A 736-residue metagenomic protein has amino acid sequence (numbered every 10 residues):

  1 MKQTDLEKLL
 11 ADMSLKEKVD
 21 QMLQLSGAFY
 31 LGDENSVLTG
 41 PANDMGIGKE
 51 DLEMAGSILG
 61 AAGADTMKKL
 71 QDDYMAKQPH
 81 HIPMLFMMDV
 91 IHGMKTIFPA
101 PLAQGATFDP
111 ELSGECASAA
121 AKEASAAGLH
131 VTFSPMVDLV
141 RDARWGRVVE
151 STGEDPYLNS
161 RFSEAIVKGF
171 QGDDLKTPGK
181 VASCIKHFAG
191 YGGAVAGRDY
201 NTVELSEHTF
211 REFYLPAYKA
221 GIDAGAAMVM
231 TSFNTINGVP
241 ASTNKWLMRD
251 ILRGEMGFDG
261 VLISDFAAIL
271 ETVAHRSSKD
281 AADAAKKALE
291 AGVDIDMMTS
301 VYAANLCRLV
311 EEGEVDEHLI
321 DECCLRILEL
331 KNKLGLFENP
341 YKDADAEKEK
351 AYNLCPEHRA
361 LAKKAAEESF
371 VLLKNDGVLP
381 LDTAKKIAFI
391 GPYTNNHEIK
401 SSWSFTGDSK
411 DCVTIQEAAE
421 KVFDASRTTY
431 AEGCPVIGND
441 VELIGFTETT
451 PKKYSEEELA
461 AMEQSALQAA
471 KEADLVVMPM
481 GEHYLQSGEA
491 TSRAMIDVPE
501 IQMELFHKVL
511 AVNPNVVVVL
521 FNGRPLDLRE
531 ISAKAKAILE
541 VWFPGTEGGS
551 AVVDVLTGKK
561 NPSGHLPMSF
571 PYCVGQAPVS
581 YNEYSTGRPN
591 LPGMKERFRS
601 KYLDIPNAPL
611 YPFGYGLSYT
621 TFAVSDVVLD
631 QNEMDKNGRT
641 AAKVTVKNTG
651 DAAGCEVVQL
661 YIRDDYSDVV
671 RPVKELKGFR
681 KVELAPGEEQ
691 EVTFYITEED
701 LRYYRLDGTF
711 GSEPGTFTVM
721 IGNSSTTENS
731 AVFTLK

Functional and structural regions predicted by a protein language model:
M1-R702, G711-S725, V732-K736: Glycoside hydrolase catalytic-domain context in secreted enzymes
R705-D707: Flexible, membrane-facing loop/turn or short amphipathic-helix motifs that contact lipid bilayers or gate lipid-binding
